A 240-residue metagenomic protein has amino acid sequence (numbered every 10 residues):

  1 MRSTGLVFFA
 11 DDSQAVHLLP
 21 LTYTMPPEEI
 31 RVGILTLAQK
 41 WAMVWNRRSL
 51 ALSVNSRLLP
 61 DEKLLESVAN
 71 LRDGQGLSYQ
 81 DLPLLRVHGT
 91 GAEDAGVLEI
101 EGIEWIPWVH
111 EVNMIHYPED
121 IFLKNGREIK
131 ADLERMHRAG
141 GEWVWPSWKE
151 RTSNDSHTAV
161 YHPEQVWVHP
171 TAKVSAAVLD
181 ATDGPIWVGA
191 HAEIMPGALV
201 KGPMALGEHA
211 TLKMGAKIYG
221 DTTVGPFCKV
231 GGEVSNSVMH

Functional and structural regions predicted by a protein language model:
M1-Q165, T171: Terminal amphipathic alpha-helical/low-complexity segments used for targeting or macromolecular assembly
T152-H240: Structural signal for interior beta-strand "rungs" in well-ordered beta-sheet cores of soluble enzyme domains
